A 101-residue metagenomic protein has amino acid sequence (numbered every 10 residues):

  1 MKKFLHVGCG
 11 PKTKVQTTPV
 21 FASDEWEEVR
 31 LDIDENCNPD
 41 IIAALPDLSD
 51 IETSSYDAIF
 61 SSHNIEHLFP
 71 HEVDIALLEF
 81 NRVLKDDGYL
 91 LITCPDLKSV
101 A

Functional and structural regions predicted by a protein language model:
M1-K3, K85: Residues that mark the start of a beta-strand
K3-L48: Class I SAM-dependent methyltransferase SAM/SAH-binding core
P11, P95-V100: Short "lid" loop at the C-terminus of a central beta-strand within the Rossmann-like core of SAM-dependent
A43-I59: A short acidic, Gly/Pro-enriched loop at the edge of an enzyme's catalytic core that lines a small-molecule cofactor
A58-N64, V73: A short beta-strand submotif of the Rossmann-like class I SAM-dependent methyltransferase core that lines
N64-H67, F80, C94-D96: Hydrophobic adenine-recognition pocket in adenosine-nucleotide-binding enzymes
D74-D86: A short glycine-rich, Lys/Arg-flanked "PGG" loop and its adjoining helix->strand segment in the class I
D87-C94: Conserved beta-strand signature within the Rossmann-like core of class I S-adenosyl-L-methionine
